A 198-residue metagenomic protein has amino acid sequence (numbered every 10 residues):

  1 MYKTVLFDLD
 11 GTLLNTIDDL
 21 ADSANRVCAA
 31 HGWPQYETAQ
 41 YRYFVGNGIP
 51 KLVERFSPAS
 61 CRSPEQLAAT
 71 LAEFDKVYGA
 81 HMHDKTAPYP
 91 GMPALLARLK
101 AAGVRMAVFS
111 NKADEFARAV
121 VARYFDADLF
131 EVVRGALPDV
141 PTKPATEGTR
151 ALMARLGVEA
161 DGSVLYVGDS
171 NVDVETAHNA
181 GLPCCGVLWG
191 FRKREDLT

Functional and structural regions predicted by a protein language model:
Y2-L9, L13-A94, A102, E115: N-terminal helical cap/lid subdomain that shapes the substrate entry/recognition surface in HAD-like hydrolases
L6-D8, F109, V167: Generic enzyme active-site microenvironment
D84-A87, A113-V167, N171-A180, R194-D196: Substrate-recognition "cap/lid" segment bordering the active-site pocket of phosphatases
P93-A101, V174-H178: Surface-exposed amphipathic alpha-helices with a cationic face
L188: Nucleotide-sugar donor-binding loop of glycosyltransferases
F191: PG/GG-rich flexible active-site loop of Rossmann-like NAD(P)H-dependent oxidoreductases, especially the SDR superfamily
